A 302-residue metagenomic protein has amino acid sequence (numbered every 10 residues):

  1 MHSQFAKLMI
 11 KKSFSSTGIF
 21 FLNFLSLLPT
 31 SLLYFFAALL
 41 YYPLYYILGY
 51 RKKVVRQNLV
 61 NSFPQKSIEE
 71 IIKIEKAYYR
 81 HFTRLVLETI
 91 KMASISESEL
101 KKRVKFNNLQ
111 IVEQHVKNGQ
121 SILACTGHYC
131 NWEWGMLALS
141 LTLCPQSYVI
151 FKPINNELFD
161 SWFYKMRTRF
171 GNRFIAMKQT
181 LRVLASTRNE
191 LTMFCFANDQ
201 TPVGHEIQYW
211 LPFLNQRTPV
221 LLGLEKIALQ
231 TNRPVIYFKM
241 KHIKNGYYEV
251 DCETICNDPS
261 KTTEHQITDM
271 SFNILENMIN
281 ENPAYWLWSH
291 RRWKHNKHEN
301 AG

Functional and structural regions predicted by a protein language model:
H2-T126, D160-S161, K165-M166, G171: Membrane-anchoring hydrophobic helices of lipid-metabolizing enzymes
M9, K73-K76, Q114-V116, L141-T142 (+1 more regions): Non-catalytic C-terminal accessory region of glycerolipid acyltransferases and related lyso-lipid remodeling enzymes
F24-L28, N131-M136, S186-D199: Short, composition-biased local secondary-structure segments
R56-Q57, M136, Y164, Q208 (+2 more regions): Short glycine-/small-residue-rich flexible loop motifs, especially phosphate/cofactor-binding loops
I71, N155, F159, I267: Hydrophobic (often cysteine-bearing) scaffold residues that line and stabilize catalytic clefts of nucleotide/cofactor
N118-K178, V203-Y209, Q216: Catalytic core of membrane glycerolipid acyltransferases/transacylases, capturing the structured, soluble-facing
